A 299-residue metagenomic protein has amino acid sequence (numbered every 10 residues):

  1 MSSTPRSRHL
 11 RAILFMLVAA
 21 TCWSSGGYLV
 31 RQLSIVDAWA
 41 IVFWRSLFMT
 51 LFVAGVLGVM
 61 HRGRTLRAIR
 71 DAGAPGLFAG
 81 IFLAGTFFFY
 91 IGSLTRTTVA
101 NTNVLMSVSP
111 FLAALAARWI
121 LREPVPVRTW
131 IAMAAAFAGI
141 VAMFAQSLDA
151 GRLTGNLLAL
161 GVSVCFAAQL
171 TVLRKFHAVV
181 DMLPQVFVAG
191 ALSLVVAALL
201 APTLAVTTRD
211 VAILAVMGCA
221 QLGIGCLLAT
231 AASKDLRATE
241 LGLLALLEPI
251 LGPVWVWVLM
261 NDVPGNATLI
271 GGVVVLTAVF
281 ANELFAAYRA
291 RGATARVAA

Functional and structural regions predicted by a protein language model:
M1-F43, I81, F89, A138 (+2 more regions): Glycine-/small-residue-enriched transmembrane alpha-helix faces in small-molecule transporters and effluxers
S2, S46, A145-Q146, L246-A299: C-terminal-most transmembrane helix of multi-pass membrane proteins
R11-A19, W44, R64-F89, T154-V162 (+3 more regions): Loop-to-transmembrane-helix transition segments
A12, I35-G85, L112, C165-V172 (+2 more regions): Transmembrane alpha-helices of multi-pass small-molecule transport proteins
S24, A54, G80, A84-F88 (+8 more regions): Hydrophobic/small/kink-forming positions within alpha-helical transmembrane segments of polytopic membrane proteins
A40-L51, I91-R122, T239-W257: Specific alpha-helical transmembrane segments that line the substrate/conduction pathway and gating interfaces
V53, L57, L83, L115-A116 (+4 more regions): Hydrophobic transmembrane alpha-helices of multi-pass small-molecule transport proteins
T102-V108, L173-L192, L222-V258: Helix-helix packing/entry segments at the starts of transmembrane helices
